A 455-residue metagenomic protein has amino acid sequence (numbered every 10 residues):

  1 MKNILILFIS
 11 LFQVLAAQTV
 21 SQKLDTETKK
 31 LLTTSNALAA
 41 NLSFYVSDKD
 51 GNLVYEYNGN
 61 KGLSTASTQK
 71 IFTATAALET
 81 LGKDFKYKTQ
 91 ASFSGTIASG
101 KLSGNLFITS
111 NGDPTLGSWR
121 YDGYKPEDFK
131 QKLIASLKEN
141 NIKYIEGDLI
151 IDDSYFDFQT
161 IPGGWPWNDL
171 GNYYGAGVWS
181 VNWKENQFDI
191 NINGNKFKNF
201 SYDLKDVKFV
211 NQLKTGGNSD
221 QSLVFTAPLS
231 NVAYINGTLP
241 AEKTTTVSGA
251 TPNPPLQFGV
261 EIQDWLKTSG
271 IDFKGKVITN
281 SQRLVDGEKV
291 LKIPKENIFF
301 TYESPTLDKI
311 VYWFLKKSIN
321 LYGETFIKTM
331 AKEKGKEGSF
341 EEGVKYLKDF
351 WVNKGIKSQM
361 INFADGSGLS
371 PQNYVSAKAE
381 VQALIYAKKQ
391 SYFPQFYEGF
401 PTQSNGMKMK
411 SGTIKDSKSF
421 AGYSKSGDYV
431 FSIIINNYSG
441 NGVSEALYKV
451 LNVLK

Functional and structural regions predicted by a protein language model:
M1-Q22: Bacterial Sec-dependent N-terminal signal peptides
Q18-G62, K88, A135-N141, V453: Beta-lactamase-like hydrolase cores
D25-K29, D203-T215, T402-M407: Short Pro/Gly-enriched beta-strand edge/turn motifs at strand-loop
G51, K70-A77, L149, V181 (+5 more regions): Residue-level preference for non-acidic, small/hydrophobic
V54-E56, L137, P305, K317-N320 (+1 more regions): Small-residue-rich helix-loop
E56-A76, T80: Short active-site loop at a secondary-structure junction that contains or immediately precedes the catalytic residue(s)
K61, P114, N437-S439: A generic structural motif
T80-K357: Conserved serine DD-peptidase/penicillin-binding transpeptidase domain and beta-lactam-recognizing active-site
